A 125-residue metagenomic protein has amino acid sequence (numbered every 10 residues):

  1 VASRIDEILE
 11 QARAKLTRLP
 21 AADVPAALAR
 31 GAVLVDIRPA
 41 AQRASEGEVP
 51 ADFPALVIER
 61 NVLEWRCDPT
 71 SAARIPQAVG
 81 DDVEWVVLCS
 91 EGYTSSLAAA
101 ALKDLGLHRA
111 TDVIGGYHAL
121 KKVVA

Functional and structural regions predicted by a protein language model:
V1-V33, A40-W85, E91-A125: Rhodanese-like catalytic fold shared by cysteine-dependent sulfurtransferases and DSP/PTP-type phosphatases
